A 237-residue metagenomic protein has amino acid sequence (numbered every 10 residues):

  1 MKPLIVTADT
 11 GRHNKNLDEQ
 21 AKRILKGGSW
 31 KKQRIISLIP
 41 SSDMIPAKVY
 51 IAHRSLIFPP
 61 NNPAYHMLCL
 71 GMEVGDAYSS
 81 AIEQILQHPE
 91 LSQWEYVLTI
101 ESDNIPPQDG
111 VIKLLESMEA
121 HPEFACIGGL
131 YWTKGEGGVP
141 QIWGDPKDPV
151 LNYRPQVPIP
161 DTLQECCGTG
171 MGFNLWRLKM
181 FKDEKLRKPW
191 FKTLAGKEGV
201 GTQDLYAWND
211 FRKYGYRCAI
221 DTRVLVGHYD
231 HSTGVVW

Functional and structural regions predicted by a protein language model:
M1-C69: N-proximal low-complexity "stem/linker" segments adjacent to membrane-targeting elements
P3-E19, W30-K31, K185-W237: C-terminal catalytic/acceptor-binding lobe
Y50-R54, F58-W94: Active-site-proximal specificity loops/subdomain of glycosyltransferases
G75, S79, Q108, L205: Glycine-rich phosphate-binding loop at the start of an alpha helix
I85-P89, M118, F211: Hydrophobic pocket-lining residues that define ligand/cofactor binding sites across diverse proteins
S92-I105: Short beta-strand-to-loop acidic/aromatic patch adjacent to the donor-nucleotide binding site
W94, H121-F124, Y216: Short, high-confidence coil segments that cap the C-terminus of an alpha-helix and link into the following beta-strand
P107-T193: Conserved catalytic core of nucleotide-sugar-dependent glycosyltransferases
